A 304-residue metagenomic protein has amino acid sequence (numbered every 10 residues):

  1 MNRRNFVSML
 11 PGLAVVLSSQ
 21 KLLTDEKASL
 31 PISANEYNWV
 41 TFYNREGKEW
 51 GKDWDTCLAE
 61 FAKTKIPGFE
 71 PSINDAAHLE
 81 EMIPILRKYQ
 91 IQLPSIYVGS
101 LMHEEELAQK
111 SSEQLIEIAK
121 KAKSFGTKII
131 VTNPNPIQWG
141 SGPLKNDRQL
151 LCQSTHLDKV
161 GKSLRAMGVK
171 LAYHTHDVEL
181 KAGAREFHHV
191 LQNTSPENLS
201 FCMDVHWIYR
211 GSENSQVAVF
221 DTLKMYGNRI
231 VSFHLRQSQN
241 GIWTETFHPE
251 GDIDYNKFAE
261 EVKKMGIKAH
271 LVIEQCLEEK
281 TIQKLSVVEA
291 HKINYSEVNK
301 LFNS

Functional and structural regions predicted by a protein language model:
N2-T127, S200, V217, N228 (+1 more regions): N-terminal pre-domain/capping segments
P11-G12, V16, L107-F201: Active-site acidic/histidine proton-transfer and metal-coordination neighborhood in alpha/beta enzyme cores
G51-D53, S111-I116, N146-L157, R185 (+2 more regions): Charged helix-capping and loop-helix junction motifs
G68-E81, L101-S112, Q138-G142, D177-G183 (+4 more regions): Acidic-and-aromatic substrate-binding clefts and catalytic sites of carbohydrate-active enzymes
F69, K162-D252: Acidic/histidine-rich catalytic cores of soluble enzymes
I91, T127-K128, V169, M265-A269: A short helix->loop->beta-strand "cap" motif at the edges of active sites that frequently abuts
V272-E278: Short acidic/histidine-rich active-site segments
